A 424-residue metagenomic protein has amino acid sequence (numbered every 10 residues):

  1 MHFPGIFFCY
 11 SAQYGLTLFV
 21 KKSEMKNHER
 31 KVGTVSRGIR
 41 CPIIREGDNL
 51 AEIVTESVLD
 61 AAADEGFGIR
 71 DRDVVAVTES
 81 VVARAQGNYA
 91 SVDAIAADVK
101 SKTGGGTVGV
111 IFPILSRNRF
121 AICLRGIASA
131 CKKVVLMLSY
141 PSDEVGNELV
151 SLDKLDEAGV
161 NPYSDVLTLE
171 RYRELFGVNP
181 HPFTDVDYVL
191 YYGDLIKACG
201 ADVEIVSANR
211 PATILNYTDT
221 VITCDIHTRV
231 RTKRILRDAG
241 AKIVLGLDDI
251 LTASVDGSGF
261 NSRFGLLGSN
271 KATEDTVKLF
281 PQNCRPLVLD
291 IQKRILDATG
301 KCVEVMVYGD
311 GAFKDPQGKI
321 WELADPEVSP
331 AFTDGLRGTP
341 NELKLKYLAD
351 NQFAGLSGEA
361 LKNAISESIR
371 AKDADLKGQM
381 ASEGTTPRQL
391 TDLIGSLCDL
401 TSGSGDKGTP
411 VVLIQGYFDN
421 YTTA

Functional and structural regions predicted by a protein language model:
E24-H28, V32-D71, S80-D399, G403-V411 (+1 more regions): Conserved mixed alpha/beta catalytic, RNA-binding, or beta-rich assembly cores of soluble enzyme, regulatory
